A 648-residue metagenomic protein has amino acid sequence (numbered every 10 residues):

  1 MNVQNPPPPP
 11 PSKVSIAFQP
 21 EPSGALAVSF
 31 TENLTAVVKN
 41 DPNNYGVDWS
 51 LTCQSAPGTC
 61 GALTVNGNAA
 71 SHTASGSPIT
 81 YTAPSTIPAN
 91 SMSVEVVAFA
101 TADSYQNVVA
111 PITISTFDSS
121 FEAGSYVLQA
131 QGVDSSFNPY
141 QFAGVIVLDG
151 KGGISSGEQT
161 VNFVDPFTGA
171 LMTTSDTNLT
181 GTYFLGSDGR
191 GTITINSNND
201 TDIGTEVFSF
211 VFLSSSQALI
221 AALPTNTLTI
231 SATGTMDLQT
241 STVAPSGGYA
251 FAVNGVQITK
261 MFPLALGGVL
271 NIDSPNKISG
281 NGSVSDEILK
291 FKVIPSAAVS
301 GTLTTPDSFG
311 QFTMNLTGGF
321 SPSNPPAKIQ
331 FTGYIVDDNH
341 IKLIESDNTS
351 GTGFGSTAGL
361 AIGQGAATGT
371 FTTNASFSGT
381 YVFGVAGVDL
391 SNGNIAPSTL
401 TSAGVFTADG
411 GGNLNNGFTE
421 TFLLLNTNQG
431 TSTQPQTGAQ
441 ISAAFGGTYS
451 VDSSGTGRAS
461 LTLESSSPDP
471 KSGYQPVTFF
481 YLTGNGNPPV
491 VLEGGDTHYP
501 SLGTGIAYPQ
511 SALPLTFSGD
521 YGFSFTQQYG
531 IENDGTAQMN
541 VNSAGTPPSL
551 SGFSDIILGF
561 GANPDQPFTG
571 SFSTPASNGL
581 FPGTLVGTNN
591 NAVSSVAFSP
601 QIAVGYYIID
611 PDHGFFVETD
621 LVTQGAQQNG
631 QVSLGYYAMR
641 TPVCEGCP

Functional and structural regions predicted by a protein language model:
M1-S15, S104-Y105, V109-F121, G369 (+1 more regions): Bacterial Sec-dependent N-terminal signal peptides
P22-F30: Short, solvent-exposed loop/linker segments at the N-terminal edge of repeated beta-sheet extracellular domains
T31-V37: A short beta-strand segment in extracellular, disulfide-stabilized domains
D41-P57, T64, V108-I112, L303 (+2 more regions): Short, well-ordered beta-strand segments
T52-T82: Low-complexity "stalk/linker" and mucin-like segments enriched in Ser/Thr/Pro/Ala/Gly
P84-A89: Short, surface-exposed loop/turn segments at beta-strand-coil junctions that are enriched for proline with nearby
A98-A100: Conserved structural position at the C-terminal beta-strand of extracellular beta-sandwich adhesion modules
T113-P648: Mature soluble binding/inhibitory domains
